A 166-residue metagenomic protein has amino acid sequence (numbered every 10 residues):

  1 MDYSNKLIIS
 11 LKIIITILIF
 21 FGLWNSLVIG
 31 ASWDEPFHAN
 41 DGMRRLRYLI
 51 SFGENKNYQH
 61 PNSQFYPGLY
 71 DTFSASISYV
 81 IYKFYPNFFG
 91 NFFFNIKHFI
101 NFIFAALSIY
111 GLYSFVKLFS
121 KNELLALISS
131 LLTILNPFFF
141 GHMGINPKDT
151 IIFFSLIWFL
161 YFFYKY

Functional and structural regions predicted by a protein language model:
M1-Y3: Short, Lys/Arg-rich, polar N-terminal cytosolic tail immediately upstream of the first transmembrane signal-anchor
L7, L11-I13, F84-F88, L112-L135 (+1 more regions): Transmembrane-helix signature of polytopic, membrane-embedded enzymes that assemble or transfer cell-envelope glycans
L7-E35: Transmembrane signal-anchor helices characteristic of membrane glycosylation enzymes that use polyprenol
I13-T16, N95-S120, W158-F162: Transmembrane-helix motifs of polytopic, lipid-linked glycan transferases
F21, P36-T72, S76-P86: Extracytosolic helix-loop segments that constitute the early lumenal/periplasmic catalytic or substrate-binding loops
F21-N25, S78, Y82, Y113-K121 (+1 more regions): Membrane-water interface at transmembrane helix exits
W33, K97-F104, L124-L135, F139-W158: Multi-pass, polyprenyl lipid-linked donor-dependent membrane glycosyltransferases
F73-I100, N122, F138: Juxtamembrane segments of multi-pass membrane glycosylation machinery that transfer sugars from lipid-linked donors
